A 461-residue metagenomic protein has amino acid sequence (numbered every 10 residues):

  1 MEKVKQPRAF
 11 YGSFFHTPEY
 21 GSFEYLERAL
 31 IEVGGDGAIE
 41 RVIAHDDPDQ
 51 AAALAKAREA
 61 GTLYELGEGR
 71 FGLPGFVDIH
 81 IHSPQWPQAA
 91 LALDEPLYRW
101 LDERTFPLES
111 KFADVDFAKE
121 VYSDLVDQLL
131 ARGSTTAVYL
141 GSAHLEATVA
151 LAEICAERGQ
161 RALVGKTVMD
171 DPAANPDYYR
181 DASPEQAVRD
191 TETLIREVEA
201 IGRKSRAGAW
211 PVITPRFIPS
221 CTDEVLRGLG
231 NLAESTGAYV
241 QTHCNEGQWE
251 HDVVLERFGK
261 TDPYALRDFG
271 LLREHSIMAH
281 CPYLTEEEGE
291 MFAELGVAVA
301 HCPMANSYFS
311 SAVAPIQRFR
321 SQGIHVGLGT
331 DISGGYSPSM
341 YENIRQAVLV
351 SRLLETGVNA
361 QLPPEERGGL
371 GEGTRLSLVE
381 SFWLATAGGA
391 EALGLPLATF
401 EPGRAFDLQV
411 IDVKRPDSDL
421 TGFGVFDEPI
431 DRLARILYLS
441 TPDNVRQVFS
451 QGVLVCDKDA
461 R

Functional and structural regions predicted by a protein language model:
M1-G61: N-terminal metal-binding scaffold of metallo-dependent hydrolase/deaminase domains
E2-G12, A53-R99, S123, L130-A131: Replace "His-x-His-based motif
S13, D36-G37, G69, V448 (+1 more regions): Glycine-centered positions in the ABC transporter ATPase nucleotide-binding domain
E19, A405-A460: C-terminal cap of metal-dependent C-N hydrolases
R70, A89-Q160, D190-S205: Alpha-helical scaffold segments that flank or form the walls of functional sites
P87-E120, D171-E185, Q248-R273, A298 (+1 more regions): Active-site gating loops and adjacent loop-to-helix segments of metal-dependent hydrolytic enzymes
E146, L151-P282, E287: Metal-coordinating catalytic core of metallo-dependent amide/deamination hydrolases
D268-H275, Q317-L420: His/Asp/Glu-enriched, well-ordered alpha-helical/loop segment that forms or immediately abuts the divalent-metal
